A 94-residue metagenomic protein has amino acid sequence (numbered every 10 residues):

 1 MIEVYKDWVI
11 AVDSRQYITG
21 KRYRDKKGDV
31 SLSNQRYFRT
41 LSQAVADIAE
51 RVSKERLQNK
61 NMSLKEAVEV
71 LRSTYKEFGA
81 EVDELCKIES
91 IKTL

Functional and structural regions predicted by a protein language model:
M1-Y5: Short N-terminal edge-element motif at the start of the domain
K6-S33, D47-R51: Short aromatic-glycine-(Arg/Gly/Cys) micro-motifs in beta-strand/loop hairpins
D29-L94: Mixed-charge, Lys/Arg-enriched low-complexity segments
